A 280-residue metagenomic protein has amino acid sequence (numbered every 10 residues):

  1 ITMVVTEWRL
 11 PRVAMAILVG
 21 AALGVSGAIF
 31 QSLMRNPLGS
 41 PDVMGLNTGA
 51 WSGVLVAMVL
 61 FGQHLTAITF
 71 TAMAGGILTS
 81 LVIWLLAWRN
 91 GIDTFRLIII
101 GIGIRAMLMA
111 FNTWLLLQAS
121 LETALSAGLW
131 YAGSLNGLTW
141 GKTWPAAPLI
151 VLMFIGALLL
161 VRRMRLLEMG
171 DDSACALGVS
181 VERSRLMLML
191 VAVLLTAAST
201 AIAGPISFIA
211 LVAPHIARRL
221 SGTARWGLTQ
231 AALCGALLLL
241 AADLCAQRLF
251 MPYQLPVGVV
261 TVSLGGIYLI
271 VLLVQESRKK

Functional and structural regions predicted by a protein language model:
I1-K280: Alpha-helical transmembrane segments in inner-membrane proteins
